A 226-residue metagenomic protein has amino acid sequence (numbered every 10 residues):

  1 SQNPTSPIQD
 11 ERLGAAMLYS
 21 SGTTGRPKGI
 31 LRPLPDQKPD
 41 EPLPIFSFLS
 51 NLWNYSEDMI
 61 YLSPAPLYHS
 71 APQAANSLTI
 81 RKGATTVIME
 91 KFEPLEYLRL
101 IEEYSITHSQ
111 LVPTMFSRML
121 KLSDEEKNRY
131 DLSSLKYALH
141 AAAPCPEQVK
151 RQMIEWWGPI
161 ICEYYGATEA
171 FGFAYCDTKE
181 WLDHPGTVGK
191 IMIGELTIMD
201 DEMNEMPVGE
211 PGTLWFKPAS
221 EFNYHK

Functional and structural regions predicted by a protein language model:
S1, G29-L31, T85-K91, C162: Short beta-strand->loop structural element characteristic of the AMP-binding/adenylate-forming
S1-G14, Q37-F46, S123-E125: ANL superfamily adenylate-forming
Q2-Y19, R26, W53-I60: Conserved pre-ATP/AMP-binding loop-to-beta segment of ANL
A15-L43: Conserved AMP-binding A3 loop
A16-L18, G22, R81-K82, I106-L111 (+2 more regions): Gly/Ser/Thr-rich phosphate-binding loop
K28-R32, L43-N51, Y61, L98-L100 (+7 more regions): Adenylate-forming
K38-P64, Y68-T107, L122: Conserved AMP-binding/adenylation subdomain of ANL enzymes
K190-I191, N204-K226: Conserved ATP/PPi-binding loop(s) of AMP-dependent carboxylate-activating enzymes
